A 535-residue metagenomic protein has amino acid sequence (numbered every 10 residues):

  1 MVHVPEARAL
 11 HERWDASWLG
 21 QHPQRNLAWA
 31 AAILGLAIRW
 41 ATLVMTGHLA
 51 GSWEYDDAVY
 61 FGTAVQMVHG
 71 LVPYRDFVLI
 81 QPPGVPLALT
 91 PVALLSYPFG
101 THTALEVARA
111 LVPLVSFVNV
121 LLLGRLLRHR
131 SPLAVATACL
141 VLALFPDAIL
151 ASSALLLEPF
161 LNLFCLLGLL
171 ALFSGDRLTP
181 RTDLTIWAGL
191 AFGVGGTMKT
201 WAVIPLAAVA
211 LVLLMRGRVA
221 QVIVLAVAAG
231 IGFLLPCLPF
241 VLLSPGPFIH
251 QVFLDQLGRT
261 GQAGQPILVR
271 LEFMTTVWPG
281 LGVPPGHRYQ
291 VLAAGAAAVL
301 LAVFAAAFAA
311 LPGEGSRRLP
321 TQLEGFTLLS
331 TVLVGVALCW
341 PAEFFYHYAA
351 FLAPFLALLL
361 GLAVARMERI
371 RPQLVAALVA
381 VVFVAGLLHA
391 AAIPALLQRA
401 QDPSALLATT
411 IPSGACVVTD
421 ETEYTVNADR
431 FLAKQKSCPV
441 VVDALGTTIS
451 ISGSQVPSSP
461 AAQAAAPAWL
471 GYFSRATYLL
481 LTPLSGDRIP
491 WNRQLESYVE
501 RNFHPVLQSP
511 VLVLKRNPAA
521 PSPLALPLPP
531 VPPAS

Functional and structural regions predicted by a protein language model:
E12-R13, I204-I231, A310-G315, L358: Perimembrane helix-loop-helix junctions
I80, V203, L396-L397, A408-A461 (+3 more regions): Short periplasmic/luminal acceptor-recognition loop of GT-C membrane glycosyltransferases, typified by
A110-P132, L167: Transmembrane-helix motifs of polytopic, lipid-linked glycan transferases
L121, P284-T321, L328-G335: Hydrophobic, aromatic-rich transmembrane alpha-helices and their immediate juxtamembrane boundary segments
H129-L133, L166-W187, L214, A294 (+2 more regions): Membrane-interface transmembrane helices that cradle and orient dolichyl/undecaprenyl
C139, D183-T200, P205-L213, G230-I231 (+2 more regions): Membrane-interface alpha helices of multi-pass inner-membrane proteins
A151-S152, E158-F164, I204, G335-R369: Hydrophobic/aromatic-rich transmembrane helices and adjacent perimembrane loops
I223-T275: Membrane-lumen/periplasm interface segments of specific transmembrane helices in polyprenyl phosphate-linked
